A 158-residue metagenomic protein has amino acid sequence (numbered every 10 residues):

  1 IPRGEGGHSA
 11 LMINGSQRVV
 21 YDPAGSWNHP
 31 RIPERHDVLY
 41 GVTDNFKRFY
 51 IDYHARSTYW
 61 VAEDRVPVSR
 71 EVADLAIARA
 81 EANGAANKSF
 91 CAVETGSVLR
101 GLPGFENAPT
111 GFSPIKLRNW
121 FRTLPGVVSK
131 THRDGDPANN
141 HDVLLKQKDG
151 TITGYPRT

Functional and structural regions predicted by a protein language model:
I1, G7-H8, T58-V66, I77-A86: Second-shell loop/turn segments in exported
I1-Y59: Glycine-rich catalytic cores of cysteine/serine-nucleophile enzymes that process amide/ester linkages in cell-envelope
G4, Y40-D44, V66-E71, A82-V93 (+1 more regions): Soluble non-cytosolic domains of exported or imported proteins
L11-I13, L39, V68, C91 (+2 more regions): Generic hydrophobic secondary-structure signal
F46-Y50, A62-S69, T151: Membrane-targeting and insertion segments and their boundary/processing signals
D74: The feature captures the short pre-catalytic strand/loop hairpin that immediately precedes and shapes the active-site
I77-T158: Activation targets extended, charge/polar-rich intrinsically disordered C-terminal tails
